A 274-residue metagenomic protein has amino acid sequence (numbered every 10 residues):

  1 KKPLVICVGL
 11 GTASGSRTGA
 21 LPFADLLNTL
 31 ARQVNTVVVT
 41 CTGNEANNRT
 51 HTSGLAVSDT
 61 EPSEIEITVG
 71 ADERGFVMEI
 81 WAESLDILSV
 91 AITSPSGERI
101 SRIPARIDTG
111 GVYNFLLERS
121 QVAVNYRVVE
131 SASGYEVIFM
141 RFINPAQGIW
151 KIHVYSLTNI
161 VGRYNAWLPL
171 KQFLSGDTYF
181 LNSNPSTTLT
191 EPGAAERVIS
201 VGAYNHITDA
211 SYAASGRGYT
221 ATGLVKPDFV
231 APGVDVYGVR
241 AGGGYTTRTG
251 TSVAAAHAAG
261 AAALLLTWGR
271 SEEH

Functional and structural regions predicted by a protein language model:
K1-L4, M78, I87-S89, P95-S96 (+1 more regions): Hydrolase catalytic cores
K1-T18, C41-T42, L157, R270: Short acidic, glycine-rich surface-loop motifs adjacent to enzyme active sites
L4-G9, V37-C41, I199-G202, D228-A231 (+2 more regions): Structural recognition of the beta-strand scaffold that forms the well-ordered cores of secreted hydrolase catalytic
S14-A24, E45-E83, A91, E98-D108 (+3 more regions): Active-site-adjacent substrate-recognition loops and nearby beta-strands within hydrolase catalytic domains
P22-N35: Catalytic-core regions built around general acid/base machinery
D86-E118, A166-Q172: Extended low-complexity, serine/threonine- and proline-enriched intrinsically disordered segments
D86-L88, W150, G162, V225: Short beta-strand/loop motifs in extracellular/secreted proteins, especially within beta-sandwich accessory domains
E118-W150, Y155-L157, A166-L170: Beta-sandwich interaction modules
